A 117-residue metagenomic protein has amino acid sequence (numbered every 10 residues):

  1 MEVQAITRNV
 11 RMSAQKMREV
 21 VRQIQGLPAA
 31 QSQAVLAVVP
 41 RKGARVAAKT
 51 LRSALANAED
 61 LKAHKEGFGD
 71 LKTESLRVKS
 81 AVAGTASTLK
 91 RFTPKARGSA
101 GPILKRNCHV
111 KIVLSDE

Functional and structural regions predicted by a protein language model:
M1-A83, N107-E117: Ribosome large-subunit tunnel/peptidyl-transferase-proximal elements
A86-E117: Strongly charged
